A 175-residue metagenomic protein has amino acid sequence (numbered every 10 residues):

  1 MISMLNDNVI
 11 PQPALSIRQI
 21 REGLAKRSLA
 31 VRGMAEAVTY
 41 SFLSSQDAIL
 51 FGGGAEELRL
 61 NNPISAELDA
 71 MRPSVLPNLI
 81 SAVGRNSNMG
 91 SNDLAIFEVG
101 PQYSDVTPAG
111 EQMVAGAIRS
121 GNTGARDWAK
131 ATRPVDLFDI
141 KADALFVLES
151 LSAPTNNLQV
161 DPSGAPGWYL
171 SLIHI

Functional and structural regions predicted by a protein language model:
M1-L172: Extended beta-strand-rich architecture
